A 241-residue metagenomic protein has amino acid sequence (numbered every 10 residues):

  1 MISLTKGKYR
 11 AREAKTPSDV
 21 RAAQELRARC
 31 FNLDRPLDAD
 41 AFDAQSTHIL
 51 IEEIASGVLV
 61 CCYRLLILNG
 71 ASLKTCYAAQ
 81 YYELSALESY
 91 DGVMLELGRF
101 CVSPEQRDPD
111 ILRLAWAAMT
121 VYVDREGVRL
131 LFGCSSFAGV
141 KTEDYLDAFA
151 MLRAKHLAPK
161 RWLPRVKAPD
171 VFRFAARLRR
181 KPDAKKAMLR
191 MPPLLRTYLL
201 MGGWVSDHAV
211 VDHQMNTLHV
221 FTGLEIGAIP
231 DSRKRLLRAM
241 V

Functional and structural regions predicted by a protein language model:
M1-I2, G70: Acyl-donor-binding surface of acyltransferase catalytic domains
I2-C61: Short amphipathic alpha-helix that is part of the acyltransferase structural core
T5, P192-R196, V205-V241: C-terminal/domain-terminus segments
A28, A55-A79: N-terminal low-complexity, intrinsically disordered segments
Q45-I49, V93, L218-T222: Short beta-strand micro-motifs in enzyme catalytic cores
L50-E52, R64, F221-E225: Short, well-ordered beta-strand micro-motif
I54-S56, E105-Q106, I226-I229: Short loop segments at secondary-structure junctions
L68-W204, A209-T217: Acyl-donor binding region in acyl/amide transferases
